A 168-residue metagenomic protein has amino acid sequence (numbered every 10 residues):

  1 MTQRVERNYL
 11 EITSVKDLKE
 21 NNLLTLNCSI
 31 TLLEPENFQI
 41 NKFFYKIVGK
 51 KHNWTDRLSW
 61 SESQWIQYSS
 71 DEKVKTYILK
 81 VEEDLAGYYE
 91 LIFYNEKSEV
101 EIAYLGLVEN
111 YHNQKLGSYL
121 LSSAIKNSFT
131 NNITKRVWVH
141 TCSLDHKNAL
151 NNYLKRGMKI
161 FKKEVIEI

Functional and structural regions predicted by a protein language model:
M1-S29, E34: Acyl-donor-binding surface of acyltransferase catalytic domains
V5-L10, H140, K159-I168: Conserved catalytic-core motifs of GNAT/GCN5-like acyltransferases
N22-R57: Short amphipathic alpha-helix that is part of the acyltransferase structural core
W60, S69-T76, K80-E99, A103-G106: A conserved beta-strand-loop-helix scaffold within acyl/acetyltransferase catalytic domains
K75, K135, K159: Short acidic/polar active-site loop segments enriched in Thr and Asp
Y104-L107, N113-S128, N151-K155: Conserved acetyl-CoA-binding loop-helix of GNAT-fold acetyltransferases
H112, W138-A149, I166-I168: Conserved beta-strand-loop-alpha-helix junction that forms the acyl-donor binding cleft
F129-T141: Conserved GNAT acetyl-CoA-binding A-motif
